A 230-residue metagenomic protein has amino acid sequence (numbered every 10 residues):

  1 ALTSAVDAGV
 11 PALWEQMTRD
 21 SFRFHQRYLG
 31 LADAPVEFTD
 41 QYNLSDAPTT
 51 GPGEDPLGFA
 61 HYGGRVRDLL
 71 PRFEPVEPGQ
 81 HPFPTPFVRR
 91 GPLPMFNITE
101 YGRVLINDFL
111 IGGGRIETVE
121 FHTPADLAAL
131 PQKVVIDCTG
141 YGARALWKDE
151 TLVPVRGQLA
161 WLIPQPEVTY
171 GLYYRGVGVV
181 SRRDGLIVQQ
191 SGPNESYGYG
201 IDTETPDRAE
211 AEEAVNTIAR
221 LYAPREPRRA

Functional and structural regions predicted by a protein language model:
A1, P35, T139-A230: Active-site substrate-recognition segment that forms the wall of the catalytic cavity or substrate channel
A1-V36: Conserved FAD-binding subdomain of flavin-dependent enzymes
A8-D20, V88-V104, D202-E212: Short beta-strand to alpha-helix junction loop
D20, F24-Y28, E100, V104 (+2 more regions): Amphipathic alpha-helical segments that form well-ordered structural scaffolds and often line/cohere around active
R27-R103, N107: Flavin (FAD/FMN) cofactor-binding and adjacent substrate-gating region of FAD-dependent oxidoreductase domains
I106-R115, P131, A223: Secondary-structure boundary elements
G114-L130: A conserved short coil-to-beta-strand element within the FAD-binding core of flavoproteins
P131-G140: Short hydrophobic core segments
